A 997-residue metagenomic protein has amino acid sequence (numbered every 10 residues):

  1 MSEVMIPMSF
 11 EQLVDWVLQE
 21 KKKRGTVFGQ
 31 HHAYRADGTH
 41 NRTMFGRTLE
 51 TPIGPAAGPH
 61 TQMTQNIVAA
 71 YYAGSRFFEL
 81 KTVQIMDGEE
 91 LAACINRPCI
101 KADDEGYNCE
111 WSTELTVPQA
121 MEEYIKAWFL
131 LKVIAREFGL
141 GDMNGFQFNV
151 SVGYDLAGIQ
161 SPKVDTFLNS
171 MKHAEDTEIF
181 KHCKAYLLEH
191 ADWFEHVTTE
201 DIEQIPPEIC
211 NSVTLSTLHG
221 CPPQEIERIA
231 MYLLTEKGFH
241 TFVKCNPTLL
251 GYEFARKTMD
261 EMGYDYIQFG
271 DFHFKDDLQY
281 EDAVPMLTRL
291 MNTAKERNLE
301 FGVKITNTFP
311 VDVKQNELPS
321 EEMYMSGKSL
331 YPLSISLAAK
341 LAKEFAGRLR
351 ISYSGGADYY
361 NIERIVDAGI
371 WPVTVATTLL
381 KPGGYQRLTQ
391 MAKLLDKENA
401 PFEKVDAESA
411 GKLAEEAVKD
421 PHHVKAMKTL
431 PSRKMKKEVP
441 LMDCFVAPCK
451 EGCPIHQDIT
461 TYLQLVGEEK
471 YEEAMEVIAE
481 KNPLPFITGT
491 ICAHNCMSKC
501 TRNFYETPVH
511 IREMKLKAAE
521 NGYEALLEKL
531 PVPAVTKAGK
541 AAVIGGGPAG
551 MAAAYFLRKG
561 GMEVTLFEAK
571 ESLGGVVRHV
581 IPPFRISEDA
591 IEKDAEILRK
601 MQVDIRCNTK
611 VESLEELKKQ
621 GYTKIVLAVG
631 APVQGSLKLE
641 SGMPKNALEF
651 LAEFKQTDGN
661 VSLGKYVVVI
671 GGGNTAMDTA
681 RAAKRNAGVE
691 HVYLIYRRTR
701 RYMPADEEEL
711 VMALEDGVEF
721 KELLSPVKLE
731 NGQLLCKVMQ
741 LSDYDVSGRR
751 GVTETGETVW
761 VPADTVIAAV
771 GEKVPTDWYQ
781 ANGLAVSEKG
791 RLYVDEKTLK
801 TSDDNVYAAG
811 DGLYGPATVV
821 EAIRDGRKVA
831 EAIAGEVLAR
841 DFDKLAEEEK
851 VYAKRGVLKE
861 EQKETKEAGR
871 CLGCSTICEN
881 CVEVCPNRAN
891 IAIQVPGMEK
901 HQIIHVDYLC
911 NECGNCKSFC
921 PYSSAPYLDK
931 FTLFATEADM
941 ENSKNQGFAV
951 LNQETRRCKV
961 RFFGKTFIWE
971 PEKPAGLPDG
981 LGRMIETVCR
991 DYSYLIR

Functional and structural regions predicted by a protein language model:
K22-G38, G251-G347, P382-A400, S641-G642: Glycine/Thr-rich beta-alpha phosphate-binding loop at enzyme active sites
R76-D87, C245-P247, R364-M391, F931: Glycine-rich phosphate-binding active-site loops on the catalytic face of alpha/beta enzymes
G88-N108, L380-K404: C-terminal helical cap(s) of enzyme catalytic domains, especially alpha/beta-barrels
S432-G452, A474-H494, L526-V543, R578-H579 (+8 more regions): Ferredoxin-like iron-sulfur electron-transfer modules
A447-E469, G489-A519, T565, S572 (+3 more regions): Iron-sulfur cluster-binding cysteine motifs and their immediate structural context in ferredoxin-like electron-transfer
A519-V535, K593-N608, S613, Q634-N686 (+2 more regions): Glycine-rich dinucleotide-binding loop and its adjacent helix/turn
G642-K665, L729, Y744-P816: FAD-site-proximal beta/loop scaffold in flavoenzymes
G812-V837: A conserved FAD-binding loop/helix module that cradles the flavin
